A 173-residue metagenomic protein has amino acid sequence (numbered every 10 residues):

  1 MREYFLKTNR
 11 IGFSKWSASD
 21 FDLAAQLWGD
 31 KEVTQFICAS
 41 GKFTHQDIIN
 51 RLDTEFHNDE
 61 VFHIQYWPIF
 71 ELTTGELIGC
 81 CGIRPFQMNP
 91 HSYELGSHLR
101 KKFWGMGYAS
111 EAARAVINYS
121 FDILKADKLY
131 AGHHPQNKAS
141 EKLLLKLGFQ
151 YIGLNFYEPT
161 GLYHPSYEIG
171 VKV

Functional and structural regions predicted by a protein language model:
M1-F36, F70-V173: Acyl-donor (CoA/ACP) binding surface of acyl/acetyltransferases
E32-T54, Q65: Conserved GNAT-fold acetyl-CoA-binding loop/helix
F43-D47, E55-H57, F70-E71, H98-R100: Juxtamembrane/interface motifs at transmembrane-helix termini
T54-E55, Y119: Solvent-exposed, charged/polar functional surfaces in cytosolic regulatory/catalytic domains
N58-F62: Short loop/turn motifs at secondary-structure junctions and domain boundaries
I64-Q65, L129: Residue-level recognition of the N-termini of beta-strands and the immediately preceding loop/turn
